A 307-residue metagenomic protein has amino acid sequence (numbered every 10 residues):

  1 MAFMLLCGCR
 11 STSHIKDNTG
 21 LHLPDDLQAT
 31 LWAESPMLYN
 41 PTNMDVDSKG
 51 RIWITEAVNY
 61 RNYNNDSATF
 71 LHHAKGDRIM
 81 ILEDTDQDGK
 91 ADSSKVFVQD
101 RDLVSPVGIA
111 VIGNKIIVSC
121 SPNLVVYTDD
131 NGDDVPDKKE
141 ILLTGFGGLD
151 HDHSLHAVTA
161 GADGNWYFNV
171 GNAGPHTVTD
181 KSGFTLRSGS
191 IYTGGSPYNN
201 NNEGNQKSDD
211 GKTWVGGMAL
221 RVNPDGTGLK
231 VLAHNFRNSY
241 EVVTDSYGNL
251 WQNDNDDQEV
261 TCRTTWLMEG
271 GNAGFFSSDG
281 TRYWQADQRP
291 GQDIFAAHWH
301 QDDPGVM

Functional and structural regions predicted by a protein language model:
M1-C7: Bacterial N-terminal signal peptides
C9-M307: Beta-propeller domains with acidic blade repeats across secreted/periplasmic ectodomains and cytosolic WD/CNH propellers
